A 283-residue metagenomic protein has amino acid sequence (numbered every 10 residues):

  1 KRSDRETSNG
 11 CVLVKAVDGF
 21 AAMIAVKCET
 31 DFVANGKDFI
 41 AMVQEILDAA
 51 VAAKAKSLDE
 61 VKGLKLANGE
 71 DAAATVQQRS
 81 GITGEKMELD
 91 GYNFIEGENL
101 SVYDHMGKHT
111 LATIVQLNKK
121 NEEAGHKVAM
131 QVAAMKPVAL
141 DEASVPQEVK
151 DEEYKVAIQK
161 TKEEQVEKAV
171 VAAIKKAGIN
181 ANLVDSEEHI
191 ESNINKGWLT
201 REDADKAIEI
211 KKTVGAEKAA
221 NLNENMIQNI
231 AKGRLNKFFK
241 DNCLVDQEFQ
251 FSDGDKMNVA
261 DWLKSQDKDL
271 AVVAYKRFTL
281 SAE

Functional and structural regions predicted by a protein language model:
K1-E283: N-terminal assembly/interaction segments in proteins that build large macromolecular machines
